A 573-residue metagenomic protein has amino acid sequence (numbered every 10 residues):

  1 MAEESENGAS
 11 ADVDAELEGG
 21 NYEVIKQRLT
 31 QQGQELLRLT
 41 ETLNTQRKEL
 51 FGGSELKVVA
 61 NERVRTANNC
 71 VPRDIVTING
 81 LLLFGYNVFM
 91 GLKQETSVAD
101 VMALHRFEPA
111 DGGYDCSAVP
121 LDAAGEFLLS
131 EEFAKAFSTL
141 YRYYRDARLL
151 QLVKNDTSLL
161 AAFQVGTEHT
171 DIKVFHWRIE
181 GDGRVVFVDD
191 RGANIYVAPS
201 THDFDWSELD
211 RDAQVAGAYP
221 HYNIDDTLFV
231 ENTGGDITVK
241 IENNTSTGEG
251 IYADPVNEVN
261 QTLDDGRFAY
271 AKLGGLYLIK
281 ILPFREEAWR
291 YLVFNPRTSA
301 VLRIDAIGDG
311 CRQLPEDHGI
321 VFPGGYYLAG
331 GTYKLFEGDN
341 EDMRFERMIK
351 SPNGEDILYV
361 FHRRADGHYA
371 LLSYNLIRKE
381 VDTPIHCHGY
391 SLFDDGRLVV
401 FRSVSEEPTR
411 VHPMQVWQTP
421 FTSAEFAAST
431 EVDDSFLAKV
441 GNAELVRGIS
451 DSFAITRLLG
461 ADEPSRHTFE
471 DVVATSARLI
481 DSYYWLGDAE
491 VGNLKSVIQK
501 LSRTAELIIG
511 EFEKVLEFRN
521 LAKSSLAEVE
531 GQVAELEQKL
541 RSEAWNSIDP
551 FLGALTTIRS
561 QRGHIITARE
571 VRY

Functional and structural regions predicted by a protein language model:
A2-K26, G53, A67-D74, G80-L82: Long, compositionally biased low-complexity segments enriched in polar/charged residues
D14, D182-H202, D382-C387, F421-L445: Low-complexity, Pro/Ser/Thr- and charge-rich linker/hinge segments at domain boundaries
E16-S54, A60, D182: Long, compositionally biased, glycine/small-hydrophobic-enriched stretches that function as flexible linkers, tethers
Y22-T42, P72-S97, M102-L104, L149-T170 (+7 more regions): Short beta-strand elements that form the blades of beta-propeller/WD-repeat-like and other beta-sheet-rich scaffold
N44-A67, A103-L149, H169-D226, G234-Y270 (+3 more regions): WD40-like beta-propeller blades
Y369-N375: Short, surface-exposed beta-strand/strand-loop-strand elements in extracellular ectodomains
G396-S429: Blade-level signature of beta-propeller repeat domains, shared across WD40, Kelch, NHL, RCC1 and BNR/Asp-box propellers
Q418-Y573: Amphipathic alpha-helical assembly segments used for oligomerization, scaffolding, or translocation
